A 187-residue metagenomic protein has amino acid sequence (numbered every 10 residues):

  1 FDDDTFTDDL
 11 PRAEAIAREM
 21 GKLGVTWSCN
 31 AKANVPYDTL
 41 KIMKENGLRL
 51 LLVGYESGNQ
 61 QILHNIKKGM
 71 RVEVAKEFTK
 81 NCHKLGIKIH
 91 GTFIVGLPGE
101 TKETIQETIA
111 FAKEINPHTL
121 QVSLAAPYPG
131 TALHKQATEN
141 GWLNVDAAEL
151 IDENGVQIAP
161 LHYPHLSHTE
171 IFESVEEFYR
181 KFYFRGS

Functional and structural regions predicted by a protein language model:
F1-D2: Active-site groove signature of glycoside hydrolases
T5-P11, A15-G186: A structural motif corresponding to the C-terminal lobe/cap of the Radical SAM core domain
